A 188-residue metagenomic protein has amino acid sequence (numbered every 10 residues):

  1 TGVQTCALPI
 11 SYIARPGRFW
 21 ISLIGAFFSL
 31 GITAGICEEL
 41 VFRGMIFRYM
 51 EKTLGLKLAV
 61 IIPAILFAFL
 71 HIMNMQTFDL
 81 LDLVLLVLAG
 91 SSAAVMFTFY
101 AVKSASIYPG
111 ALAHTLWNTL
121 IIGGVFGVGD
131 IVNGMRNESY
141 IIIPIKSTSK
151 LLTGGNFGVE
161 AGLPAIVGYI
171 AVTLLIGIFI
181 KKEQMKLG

Functional and structural regions predicted by a protein language model:
T1-L8: Short, small-residue-biased leader/transition segments that mark boundaries at the very start of proteins
I13-S22, K52-L54, G154-G155: Helix-boundary and loop/linker segments of multi-pass membrane transporters
G17-I24, P63-A101: Alpha-helical transmembrane segments and their immediate interhelical/interface regions in integral membrane proteins
S22-G35, T148-A171: Hydrophobic alpha-helical transmembrane segments
F27-I32, I36, I61-A68, L83 (+6 more regions): Residue-level signature of the transmembrane alpha-helical core of multi-pass small-molecule transporters
C37-I62, M73-D79, F99-P109: Membrane-interface helix/loop boundary segments of multi-pass membrane proteins
L81-L151: Functionally important transmembrane alpha-helices
I176-G188: Membrane-interface capping segments at transmembrane-helix boundaries
